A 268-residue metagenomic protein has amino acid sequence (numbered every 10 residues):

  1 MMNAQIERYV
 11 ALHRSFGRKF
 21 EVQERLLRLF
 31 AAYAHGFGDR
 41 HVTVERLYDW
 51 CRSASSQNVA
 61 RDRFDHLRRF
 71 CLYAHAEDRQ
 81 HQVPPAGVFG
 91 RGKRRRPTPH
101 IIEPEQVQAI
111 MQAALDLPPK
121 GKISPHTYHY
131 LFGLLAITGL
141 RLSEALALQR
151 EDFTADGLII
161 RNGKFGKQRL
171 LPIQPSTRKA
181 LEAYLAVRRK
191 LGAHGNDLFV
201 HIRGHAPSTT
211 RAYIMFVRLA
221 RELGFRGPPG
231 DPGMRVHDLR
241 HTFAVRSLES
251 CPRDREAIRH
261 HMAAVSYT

Functional and structural regions predicted by a protein language model:
M1-Y267: Conserved catalytic core of the tyrosine transesterase superfamily
